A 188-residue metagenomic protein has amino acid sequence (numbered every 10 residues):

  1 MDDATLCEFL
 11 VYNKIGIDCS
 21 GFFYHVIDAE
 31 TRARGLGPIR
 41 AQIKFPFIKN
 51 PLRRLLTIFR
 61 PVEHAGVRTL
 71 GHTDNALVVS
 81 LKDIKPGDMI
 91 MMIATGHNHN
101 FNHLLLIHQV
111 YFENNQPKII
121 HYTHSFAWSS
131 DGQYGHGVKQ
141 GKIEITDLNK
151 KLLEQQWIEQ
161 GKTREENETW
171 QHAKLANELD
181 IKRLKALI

Functional and structural regions predicted by a protein language model:
M1-D3, P51-V67, K142-T163: Charged, glycine/proline-rich intrinsically disordered loops and linkers
M1-F45, I188: N-terminal capping segments
D18, G37-I39, R68, T73 (+3 more regions): Compositionally biased, intrinsically disordered low-complexity regions
C19, N75, M89, E178-I181: Short linear motifs in intrinsically disordered/low-complexity regions
P38-S129: ...with weaker cross-activation on analogous glycine-rich loops/strands in unrelated enzymes
Q116-I188: Low-complexity, Gly/Ser/Thr/Pro-rich intrinsically disordered linker/tail segments
